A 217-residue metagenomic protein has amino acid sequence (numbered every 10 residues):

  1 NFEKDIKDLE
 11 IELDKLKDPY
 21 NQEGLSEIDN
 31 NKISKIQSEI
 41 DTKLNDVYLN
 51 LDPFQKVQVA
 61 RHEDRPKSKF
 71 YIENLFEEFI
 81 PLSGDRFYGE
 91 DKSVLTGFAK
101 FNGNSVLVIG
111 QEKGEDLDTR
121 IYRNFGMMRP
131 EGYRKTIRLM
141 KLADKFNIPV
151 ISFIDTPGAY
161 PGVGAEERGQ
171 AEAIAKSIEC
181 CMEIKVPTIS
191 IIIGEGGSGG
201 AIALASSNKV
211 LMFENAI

Functional and structural regions predicted by a protein language model:
N1-I202, S206-I217: Terminal-region recognition feature
